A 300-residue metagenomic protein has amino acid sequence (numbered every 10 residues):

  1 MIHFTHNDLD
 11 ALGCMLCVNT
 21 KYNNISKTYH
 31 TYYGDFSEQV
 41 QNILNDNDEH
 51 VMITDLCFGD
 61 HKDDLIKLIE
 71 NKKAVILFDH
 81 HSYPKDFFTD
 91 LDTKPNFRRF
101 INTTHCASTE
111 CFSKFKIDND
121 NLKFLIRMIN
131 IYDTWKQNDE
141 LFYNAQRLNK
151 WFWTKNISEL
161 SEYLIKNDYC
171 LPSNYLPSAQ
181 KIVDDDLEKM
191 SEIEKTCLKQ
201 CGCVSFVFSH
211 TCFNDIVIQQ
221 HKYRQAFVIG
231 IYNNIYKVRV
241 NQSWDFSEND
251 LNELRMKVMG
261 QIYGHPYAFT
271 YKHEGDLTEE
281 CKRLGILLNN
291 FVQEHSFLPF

Functional and structural regions predicted by a protein language model:
M1-L44: Anionic-ligand anchoring segments at beta-strand to alpha-helix junctions in alpha/beta enzyme folds, i.e., glycine
D8, V18, D55, D79 (+4 more regions): Divalent metal-coordination and catalytic microenvironments
A11, S82-D86, S108: Short gly/pro/ser/thr-enriched loop/turn and capping motifs at secondary-structure boundaries
Q39-I43, K62-L68, I216-Q220: A short acidic, amphipathic alpha-helical/loop segment
E49-H50, Q180-F300: Gly/His-enriched, cation/cofactor- and phosphate-binding structural elements
L56-T89: Active-site cofactor/cluster-binding pocket
T89-I157: Short alpha-helices
I126-C197: Hydrophobic, aromatic-enriched interface-forming segments
